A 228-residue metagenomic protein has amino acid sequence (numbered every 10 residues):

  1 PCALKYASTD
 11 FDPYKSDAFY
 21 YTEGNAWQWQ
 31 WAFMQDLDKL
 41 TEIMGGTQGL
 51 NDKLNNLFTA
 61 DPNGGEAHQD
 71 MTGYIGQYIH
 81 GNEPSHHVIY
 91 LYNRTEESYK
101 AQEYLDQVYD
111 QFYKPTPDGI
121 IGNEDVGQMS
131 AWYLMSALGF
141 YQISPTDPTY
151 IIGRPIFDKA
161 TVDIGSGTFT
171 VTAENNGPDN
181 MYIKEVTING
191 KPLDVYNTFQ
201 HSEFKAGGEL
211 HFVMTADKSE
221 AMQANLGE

Functional and structural regions predicted by a protein language model:
P1-I156, A160-T170, S202-F204, E209: Active-site core of glycosidic bond-cleaving carbohydrate-active enzymes
G165, T187-K191: Short strand-turn-strand beta-turns centered on an Asx-Gly dipeptide
T168, G177, P192, K218-E220: Residues that cap or initiate secondary-structure elements
T172-D179, F199-E203: A short, sequence-level motif marking secondary-structure junctions
D179-E185: Beta-strand-rich binding/interaction modules
G190-Q200: Solvent-exposed beta-strand/loop surfaces of large extracellular or lumenal domains
H201-E228: C-terminal beta-strand-rich structural cap/linker in extracellular carbohydrate-active enzymes
